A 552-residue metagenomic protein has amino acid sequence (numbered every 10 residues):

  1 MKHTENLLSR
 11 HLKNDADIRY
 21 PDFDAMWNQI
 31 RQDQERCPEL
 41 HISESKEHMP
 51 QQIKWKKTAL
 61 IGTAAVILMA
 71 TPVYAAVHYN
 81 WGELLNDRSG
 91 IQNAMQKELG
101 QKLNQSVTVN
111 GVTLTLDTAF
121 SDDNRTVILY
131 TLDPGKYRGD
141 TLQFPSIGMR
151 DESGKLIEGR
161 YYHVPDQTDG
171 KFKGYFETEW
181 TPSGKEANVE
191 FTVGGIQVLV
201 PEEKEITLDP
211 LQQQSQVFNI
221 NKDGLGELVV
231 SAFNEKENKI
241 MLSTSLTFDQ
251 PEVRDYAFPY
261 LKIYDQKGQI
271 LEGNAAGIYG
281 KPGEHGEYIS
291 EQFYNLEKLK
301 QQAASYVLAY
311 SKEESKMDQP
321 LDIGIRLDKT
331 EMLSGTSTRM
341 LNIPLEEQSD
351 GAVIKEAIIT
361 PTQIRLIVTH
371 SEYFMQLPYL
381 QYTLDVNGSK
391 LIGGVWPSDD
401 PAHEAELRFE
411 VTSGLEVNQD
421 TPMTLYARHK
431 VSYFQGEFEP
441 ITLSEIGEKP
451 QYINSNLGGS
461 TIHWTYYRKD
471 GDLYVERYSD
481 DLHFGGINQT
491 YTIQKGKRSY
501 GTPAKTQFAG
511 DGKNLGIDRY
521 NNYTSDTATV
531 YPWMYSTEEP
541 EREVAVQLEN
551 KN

Functional and structural regions predicted by a protein language model:
H3-M49, T58-L60, L68-N552: Alpha-helical, hydrophobic structural elements that either
I53: Short basic/aromatic-enriched segments
